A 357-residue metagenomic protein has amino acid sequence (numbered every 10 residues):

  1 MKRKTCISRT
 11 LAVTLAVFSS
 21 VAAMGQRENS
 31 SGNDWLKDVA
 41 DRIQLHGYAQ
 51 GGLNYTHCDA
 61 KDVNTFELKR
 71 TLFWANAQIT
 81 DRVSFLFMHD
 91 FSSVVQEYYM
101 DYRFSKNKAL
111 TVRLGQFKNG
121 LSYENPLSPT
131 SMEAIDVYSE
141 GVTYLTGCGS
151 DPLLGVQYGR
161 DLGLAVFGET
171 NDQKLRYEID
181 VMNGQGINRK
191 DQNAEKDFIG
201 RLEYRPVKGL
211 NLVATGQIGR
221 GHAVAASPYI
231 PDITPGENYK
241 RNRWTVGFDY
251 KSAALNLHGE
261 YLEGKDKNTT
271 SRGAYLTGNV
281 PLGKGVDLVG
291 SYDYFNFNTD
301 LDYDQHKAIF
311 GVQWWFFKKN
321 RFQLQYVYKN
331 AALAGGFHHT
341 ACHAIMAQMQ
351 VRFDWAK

Functional and structural regions predicted by a protein language model:
M1-Q50, D101: N-terminal periplasmic/intermembrane-space "pro-region" immediately following the signal or transit peptide
G32-N183, A194-I199, E203-L212, G216-I218 (+4 more regions): Outer membrane beta-barrel
G52-C58, R82-S84, L121, M182-R189 (+5 more regions): Sequence/structural signature of outer-membrane beta-barrel proteins
A60-V63, L86-V95, V156-G159, I187-A194 (+4 more regions): Solvent-exposed loop/turn segments connecting transmembrane beta-strands in outer-membrane beta-barrel proteins
E97, D161-G163, D197-I199, R243-T245 (+3 more regions): Short hydrophobic/aromatic beta-strand or adjacent loop that forms the aromatic wall/cage of a ligand/substrate-binding
L202, H339-K357: Outer-membrane beta-barrel "beta-signal"
E203-N298: Detector for outer-membrane/organellar transmembrane beta-barrel domains, recognizing the amphipathic beta-strand
N279-V280, G285-K319, Q323-V327: Outer membrane beta-barrel transmembrane domains
